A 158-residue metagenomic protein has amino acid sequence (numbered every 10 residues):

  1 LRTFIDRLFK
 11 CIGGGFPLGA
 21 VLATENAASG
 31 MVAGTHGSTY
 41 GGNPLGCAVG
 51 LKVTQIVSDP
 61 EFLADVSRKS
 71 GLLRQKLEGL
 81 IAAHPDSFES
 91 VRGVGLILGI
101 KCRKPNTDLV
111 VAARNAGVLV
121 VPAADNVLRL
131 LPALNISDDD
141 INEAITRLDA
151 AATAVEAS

Functional and structural regions predicted by a protein language model:
L1-S158: Conserved N-terminal phosphate-binding loop of PLP-dependent enzymes in the Aspartate aminotransferase
